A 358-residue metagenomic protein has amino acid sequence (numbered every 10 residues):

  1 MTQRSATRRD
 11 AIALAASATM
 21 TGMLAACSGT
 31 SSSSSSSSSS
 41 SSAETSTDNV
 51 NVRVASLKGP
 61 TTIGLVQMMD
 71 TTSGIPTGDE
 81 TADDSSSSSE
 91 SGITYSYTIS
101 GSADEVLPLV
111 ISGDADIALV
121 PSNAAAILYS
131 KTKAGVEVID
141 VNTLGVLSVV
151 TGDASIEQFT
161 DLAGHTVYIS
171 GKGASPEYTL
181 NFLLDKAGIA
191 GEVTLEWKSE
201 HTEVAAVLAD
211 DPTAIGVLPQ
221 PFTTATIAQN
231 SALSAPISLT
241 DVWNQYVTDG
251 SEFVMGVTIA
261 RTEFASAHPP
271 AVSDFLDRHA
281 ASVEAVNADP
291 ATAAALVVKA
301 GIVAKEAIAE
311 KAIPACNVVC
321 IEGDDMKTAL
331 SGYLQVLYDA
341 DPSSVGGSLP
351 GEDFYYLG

Functional and structural regions predicted by a protein language model:
T2-G22: N-terminal secretory signal peptides and thylakoid transit peptides that target proteins across membranes
C27-S40: Bacterial lipoprotein signal-peptidase II cleavage site
T45-G191, L195-E196, Q220, P236-I237: Short, glycine-/small- and polar/acidic-enriched structural segments that line small-molecule recognition paths
Q67-M69, L147-Q158, E252-A271, E322: A bilobed periplasmic-binding-protein/Venus flytrap-type ligand-binding module shared by bacterial periplasmic
D70, I111, S130, D185-I189 (+5 more regions): Sec-exported extracytoplasmic/periplasmic mature domains
N123-A124, E203-L296: Pocket-lining segment of extracytoplasmic ligand-binding domains
A265-A340: Secondary-structure end/capping motifs
S331-G358: Conserved C-terminal helix/tail region of periplasmic/extracytoplasmic solute-binding proteins
